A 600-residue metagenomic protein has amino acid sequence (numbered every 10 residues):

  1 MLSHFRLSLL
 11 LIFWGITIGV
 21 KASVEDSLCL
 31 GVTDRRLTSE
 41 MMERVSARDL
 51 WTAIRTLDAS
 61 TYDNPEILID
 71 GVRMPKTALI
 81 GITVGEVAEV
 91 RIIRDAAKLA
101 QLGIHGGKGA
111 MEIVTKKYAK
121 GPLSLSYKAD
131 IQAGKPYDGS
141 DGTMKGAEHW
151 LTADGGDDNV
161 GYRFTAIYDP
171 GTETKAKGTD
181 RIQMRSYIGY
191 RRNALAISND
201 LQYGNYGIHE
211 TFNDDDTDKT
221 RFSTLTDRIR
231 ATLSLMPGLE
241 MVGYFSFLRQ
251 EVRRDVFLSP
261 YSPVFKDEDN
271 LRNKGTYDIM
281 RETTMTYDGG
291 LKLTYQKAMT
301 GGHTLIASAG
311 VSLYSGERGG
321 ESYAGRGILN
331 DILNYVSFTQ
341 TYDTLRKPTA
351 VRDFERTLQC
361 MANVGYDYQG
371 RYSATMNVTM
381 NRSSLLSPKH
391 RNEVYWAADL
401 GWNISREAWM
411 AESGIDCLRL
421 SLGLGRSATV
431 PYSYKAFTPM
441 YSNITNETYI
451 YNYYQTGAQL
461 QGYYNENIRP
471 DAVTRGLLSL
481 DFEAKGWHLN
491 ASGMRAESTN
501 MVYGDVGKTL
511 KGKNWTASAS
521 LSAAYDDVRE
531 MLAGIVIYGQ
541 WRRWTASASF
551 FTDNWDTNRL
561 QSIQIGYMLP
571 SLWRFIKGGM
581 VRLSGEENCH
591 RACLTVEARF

Functional and structural regions predicted by a protein language model:
T17, A153, N159-I167, G171-R228 (+6 more regions): Flexible loop and strand-edge segments within Gram-negative outer membrane beta-barrel domains
A22-V45, W51, P65-E66, I104 (+1 more regions): N-terminal periplasmic "start-of-domain" segments of outer-membrane beta-barrel proteins
T52-D58, V72-K98: Short acidic/polar hinge/loop motifs at secondary-structure boundaries that mediate gating or recognition
E66, E112-K116, S124-A133, D138-E173 (+4 more regions): Predominantly transmembrane beta-strands of Gram-negative outer membrane beta-barrel pores used for transport
E86-S126: A beta-strand signature from Gram-negative outer-membrane beta-barrel systems, especially the internal plug domain
Y118, L125, D216-T226, T344-M361 (+6 more regions): Outer-membrane beta-barrel signature, preferentially recognizing the C-terminal barrel domain of Gram-negative
I131-K135, D157, Y168-T172, R192-A194 (+17 more regions): Transmembrane beta-strands of outer-membrane beta-barrel pores
N213-T217, L258-G275, G319-P348, F437-Y463: Surface-exposed loop/turn segments flanking beta-strands in extracellular/periplasmic regions
